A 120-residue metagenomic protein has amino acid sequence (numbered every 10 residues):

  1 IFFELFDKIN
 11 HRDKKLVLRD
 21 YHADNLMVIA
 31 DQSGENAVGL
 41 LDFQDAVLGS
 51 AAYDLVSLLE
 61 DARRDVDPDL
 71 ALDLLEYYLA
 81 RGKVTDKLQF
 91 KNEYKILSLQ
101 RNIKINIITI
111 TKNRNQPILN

Functional and structural regions predicted by a protein language model:
I1-K8, R12, K83-N120: Helix-rich C-terminal or lid/interface subdomains of diverse kinases
I1-R19, M27-L41, G49, D61 (+1 more regions): ATP-dependent phospho-/nucleotidyl transfer catalytic cores
D20, D73, N92-E93: Residue-level signal for alpha-helical context at structural boundaries
A23: Nucleotide-sugar donor-binding/catalytic module of glycosyltransferases that assemble extracellular/cell-envelope
N36, Y53, N92: Structured loop/turn residues at beta-strand edges in well-structured enzyme cores
A51-T85, L99-R114: Active-site activation/catalytic loop segments of kinase-like enzymes and analogous catalytic loops in related
